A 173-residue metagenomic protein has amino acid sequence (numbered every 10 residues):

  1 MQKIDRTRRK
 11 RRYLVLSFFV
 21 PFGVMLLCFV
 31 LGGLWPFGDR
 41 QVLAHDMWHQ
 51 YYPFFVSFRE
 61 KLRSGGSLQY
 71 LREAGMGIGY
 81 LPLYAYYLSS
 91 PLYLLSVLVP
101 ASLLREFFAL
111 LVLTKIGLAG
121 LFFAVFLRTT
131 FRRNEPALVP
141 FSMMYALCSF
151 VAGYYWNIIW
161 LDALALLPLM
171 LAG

Functional and structural regions predicted by a protein language model:
M1-L34: Start-transfer (signal-anchor) and selected internal transmembrane alpha helices of multi-pass inner/ER membrane
L14-F19, L110, V139-M143: Hydrophobic alpha-helical transmembrane segments
M25-F123, M143-A165: Membrane-interface coil-to-helix junctions
A124-A146: Transmembrane-helix signature of polytopic, membrane-embedded enzymes that assemble or transfer cell-envelope glycans
L164-G173: Specific aromatic-rich, kink-prone transmembrane helix
